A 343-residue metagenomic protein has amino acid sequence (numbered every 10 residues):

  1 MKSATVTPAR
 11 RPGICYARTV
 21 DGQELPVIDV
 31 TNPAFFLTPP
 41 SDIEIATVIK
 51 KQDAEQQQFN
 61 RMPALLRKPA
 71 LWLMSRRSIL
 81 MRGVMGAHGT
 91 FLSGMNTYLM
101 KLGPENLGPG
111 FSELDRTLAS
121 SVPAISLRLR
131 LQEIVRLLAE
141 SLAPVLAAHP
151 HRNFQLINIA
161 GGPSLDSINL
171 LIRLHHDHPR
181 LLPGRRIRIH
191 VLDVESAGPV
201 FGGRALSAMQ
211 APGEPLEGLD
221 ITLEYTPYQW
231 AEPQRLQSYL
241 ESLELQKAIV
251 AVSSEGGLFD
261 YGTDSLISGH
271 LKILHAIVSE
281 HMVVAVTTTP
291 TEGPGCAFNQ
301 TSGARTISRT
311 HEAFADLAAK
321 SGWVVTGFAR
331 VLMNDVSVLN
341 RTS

Functional and structural regions predicted by a protein language model:
K2-H149, G203: Rossmann-like AdoMet
P163-P183: Conserved SAM-binding loop of SAM-dependent methyltransferases across substrates and taxa, primarily the Class I
V200-Q246: S-adenosyl-L-methionine
L216-E217, T288-R305: Short, glycine-/aromatic-enriched active-site segment of Class I SAM-dependent methyltransferases
R235-Y239, D260-L274: A short, conserved alpha-helix within the catalytic core of class I
S279-P290: Conserved beta-strand signature within the Rossmann-like core of class I S-adenosyl-L-methionine
A304-G322: Short alpha-helix
S321-S343: Core SAM-dependent methyltransferase catalytic element
